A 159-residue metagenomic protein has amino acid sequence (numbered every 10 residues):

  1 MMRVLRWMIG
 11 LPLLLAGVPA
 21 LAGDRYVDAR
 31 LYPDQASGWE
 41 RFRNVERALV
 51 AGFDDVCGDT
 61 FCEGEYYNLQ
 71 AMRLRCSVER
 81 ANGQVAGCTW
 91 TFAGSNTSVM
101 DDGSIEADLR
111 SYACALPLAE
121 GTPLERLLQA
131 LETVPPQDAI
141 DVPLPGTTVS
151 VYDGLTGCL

Functional and structural regions predicted by a protein language model:
M1, V45-D54, L69, P143 (+1 more regions): Generic hydrophobic, helix-prone segments enriched in Leu/Val/Ile
M1-I9: Bacterial N-terminal signal peptides that target proteins for export
L13-L14: Classical secretory targeting signals
G17-V18: N-terminal signal peptide c-region/cleavage motif recognized by signal peptidases
A22-G87: N-terminal secretory signal peptides
Q70-M100, S104-P117: Short N-proximal segments of mature Sec-exported proteins
E120-L159: C-terminal partner/receptor-binding element of secreted or periplasmic proteins
